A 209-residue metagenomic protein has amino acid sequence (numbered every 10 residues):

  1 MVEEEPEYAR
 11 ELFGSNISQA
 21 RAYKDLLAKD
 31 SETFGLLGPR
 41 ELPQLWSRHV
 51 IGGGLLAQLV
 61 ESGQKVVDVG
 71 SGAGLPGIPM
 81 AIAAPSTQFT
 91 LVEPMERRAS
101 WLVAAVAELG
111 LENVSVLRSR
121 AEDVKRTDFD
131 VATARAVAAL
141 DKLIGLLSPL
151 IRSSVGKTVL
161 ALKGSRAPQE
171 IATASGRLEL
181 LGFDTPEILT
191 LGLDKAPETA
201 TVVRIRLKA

Functional and structural regions predicted by a protein language model:
M1-V67, R97-V114: Class I SAM-dependent transferase core
L27, M80, K163: Residue-level signal for inorganic ion chemistry
S31, V106, I151, S175-L178: Conserved hydrophobic residues forming the short capping helix/wall of the S-adenosyl-L-methionine
I51-A134, I144-L147: Conserved SAM/SAH cofactor-binding pocket of Class I
Q88, N113-S115, T158, D184-E187: Conserved beta-strand segments of alpha/beta enzyme cores
I144-T158: A short glycine-rich, Lys/Arg-flanked "PGG" loop and its adjoining helix->strand segment in the class I
V155-Q169: Conserved beta-strand signature within the Rossmann-like core of class I S-adenosyl-L-methionine
R166-A209: Active-site capping/gating segments
